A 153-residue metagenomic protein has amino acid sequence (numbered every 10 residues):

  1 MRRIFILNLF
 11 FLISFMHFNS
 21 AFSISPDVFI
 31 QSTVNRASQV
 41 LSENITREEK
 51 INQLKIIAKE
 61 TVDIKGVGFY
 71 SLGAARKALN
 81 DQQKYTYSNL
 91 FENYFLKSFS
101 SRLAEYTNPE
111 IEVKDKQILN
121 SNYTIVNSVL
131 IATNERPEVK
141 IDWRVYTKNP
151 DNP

Functional and structural regions predicted by a protein language model:
M1-I4: Positively charged n-region of N-terminal signal peptides that target proteins for export
L7-H17: Bacterial N-terminal signal peptides
F18-N19, L96: Residue-level signature of transmembrane alpha-helix interfaces in integral membrane proteins
A21-S23: Boundary at the C-terminal end of the N-terminal hydrophobic targeting segment
S25-L103: Early exported N-terminus immediately downstream of N-terminal targeting peptides
K97-D142: Surface-exposed, charged secondary-structure patches
E138-P153: Short beta-strand edge/turn micro-motifs at domain boundaries
